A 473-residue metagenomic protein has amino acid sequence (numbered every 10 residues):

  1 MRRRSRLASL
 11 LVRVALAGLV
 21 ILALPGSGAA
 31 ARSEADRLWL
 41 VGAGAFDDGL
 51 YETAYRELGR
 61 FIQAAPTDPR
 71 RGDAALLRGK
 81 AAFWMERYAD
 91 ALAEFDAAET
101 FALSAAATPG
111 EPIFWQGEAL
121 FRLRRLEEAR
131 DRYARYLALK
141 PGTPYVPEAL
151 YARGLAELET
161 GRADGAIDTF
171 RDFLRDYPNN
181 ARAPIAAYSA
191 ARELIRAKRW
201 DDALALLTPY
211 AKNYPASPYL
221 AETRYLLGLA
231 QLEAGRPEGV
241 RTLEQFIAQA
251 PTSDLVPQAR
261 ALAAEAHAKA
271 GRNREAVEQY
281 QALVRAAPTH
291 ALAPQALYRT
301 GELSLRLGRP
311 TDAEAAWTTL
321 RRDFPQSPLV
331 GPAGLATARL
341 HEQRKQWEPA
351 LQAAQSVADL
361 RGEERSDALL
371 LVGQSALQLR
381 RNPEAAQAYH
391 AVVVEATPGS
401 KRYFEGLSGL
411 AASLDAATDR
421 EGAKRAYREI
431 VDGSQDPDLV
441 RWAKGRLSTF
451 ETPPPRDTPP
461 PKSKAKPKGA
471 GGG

Functional and structural regions predicted by a protein language model:
M1-L11, I21-G473: Acidic, polar-rich low-complexity tracts and alpha-helical solenoid repeat scaffolds
G18: Nucleotide-sugar donor-binding patch of glycosyltransferase catalytic domains
